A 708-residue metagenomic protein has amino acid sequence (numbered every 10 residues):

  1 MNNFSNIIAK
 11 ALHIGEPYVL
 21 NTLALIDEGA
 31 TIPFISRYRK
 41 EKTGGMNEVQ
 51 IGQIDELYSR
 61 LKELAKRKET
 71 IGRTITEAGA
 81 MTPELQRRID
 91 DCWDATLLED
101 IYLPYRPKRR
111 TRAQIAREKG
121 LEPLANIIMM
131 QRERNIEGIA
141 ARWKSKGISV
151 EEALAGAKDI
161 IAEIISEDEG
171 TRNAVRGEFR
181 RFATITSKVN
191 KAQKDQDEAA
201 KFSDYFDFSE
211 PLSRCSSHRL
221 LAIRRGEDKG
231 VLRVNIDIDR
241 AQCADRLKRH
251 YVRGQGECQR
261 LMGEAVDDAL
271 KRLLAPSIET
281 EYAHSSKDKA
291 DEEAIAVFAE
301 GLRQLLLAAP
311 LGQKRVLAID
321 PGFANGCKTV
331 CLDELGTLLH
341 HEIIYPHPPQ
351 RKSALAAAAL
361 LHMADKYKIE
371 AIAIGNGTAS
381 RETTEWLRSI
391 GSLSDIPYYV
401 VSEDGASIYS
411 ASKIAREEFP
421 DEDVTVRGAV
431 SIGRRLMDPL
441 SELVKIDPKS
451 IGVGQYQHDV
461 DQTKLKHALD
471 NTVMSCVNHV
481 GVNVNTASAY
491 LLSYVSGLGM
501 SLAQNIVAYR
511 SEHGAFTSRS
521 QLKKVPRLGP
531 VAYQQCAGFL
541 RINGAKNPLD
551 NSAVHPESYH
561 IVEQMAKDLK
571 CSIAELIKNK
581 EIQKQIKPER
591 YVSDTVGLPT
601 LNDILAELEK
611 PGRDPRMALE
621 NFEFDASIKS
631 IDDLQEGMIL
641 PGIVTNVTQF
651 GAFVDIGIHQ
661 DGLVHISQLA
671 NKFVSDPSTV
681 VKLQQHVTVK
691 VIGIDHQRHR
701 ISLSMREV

Functional and structural regions predicted by a protein language model:
F4, E63-A80, D90, I408 (+7 more regions): Long, highly charged, low-complexity intrinsically disordered interaction regions that mediate electrostatic DNA/RNA
G15-E16, E28-G29, R109, L121 (+17 more regions): Short flexible coil/turn linkers enriched for glycine and charged/polar residues that connect secondary-structure
Y38-K40, M129, D239, P321 (+11 more regions): Short, ordered loop/turn segments at secondary-structure junctions
Q50-Q53, R60, L64-A318, A324-E422 (+1 more regions): Duplex nucleic acid-engaging cores and interfaces of nucleic-acid transaction enzymes
T74, R88, L98-I101, E227-D239 (+3 more regions): Structured, non-catalytic alpha/beta "coupling" segments that mediate domain-domain communication and provide generic
G177-T184, I319-F323, G377-E382, V401-I408 (+5 more regions): A glycine-rich phosphate-binding loop feature that marks nucleotide/adenosyl-phosphate handling sites
V316-A318, K328, T384-L387, S518-Q521 (+3 more regions): Short beta-alpha junctions and helix-cap segments that line functional grooves
I542-V708: Single-stranded RNA-binding regions, centering on S1/OB-family and related RNA-binding modules
